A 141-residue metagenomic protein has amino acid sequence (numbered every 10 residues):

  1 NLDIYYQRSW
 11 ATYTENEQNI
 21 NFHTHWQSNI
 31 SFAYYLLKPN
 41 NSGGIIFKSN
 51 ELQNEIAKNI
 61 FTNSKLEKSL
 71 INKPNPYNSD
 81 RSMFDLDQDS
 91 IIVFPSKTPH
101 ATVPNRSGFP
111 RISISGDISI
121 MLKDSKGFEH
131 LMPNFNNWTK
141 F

Functional and structural regions predicted by a protein language model:
N1-S9: A short coil-to-beta-strand element that immediately follows conserved catalytic motifs
A11-V93, P110, M121-M132: Catalytic core of non-heme Fe(II) oxygenases with the double-stranded beta-helix
P99, V103-S113: Ligand-binding loop in jelly-roll beta-barrel domains
D117: An acidic/histidine-cluster motif and surrounding catalytic segment that typifies divalent-metal-assisted enzyme active
P133-F141: Surface/interface-facing alpha-helical segments and adjacent flexible terminal/loop regions used for partner/assembly
